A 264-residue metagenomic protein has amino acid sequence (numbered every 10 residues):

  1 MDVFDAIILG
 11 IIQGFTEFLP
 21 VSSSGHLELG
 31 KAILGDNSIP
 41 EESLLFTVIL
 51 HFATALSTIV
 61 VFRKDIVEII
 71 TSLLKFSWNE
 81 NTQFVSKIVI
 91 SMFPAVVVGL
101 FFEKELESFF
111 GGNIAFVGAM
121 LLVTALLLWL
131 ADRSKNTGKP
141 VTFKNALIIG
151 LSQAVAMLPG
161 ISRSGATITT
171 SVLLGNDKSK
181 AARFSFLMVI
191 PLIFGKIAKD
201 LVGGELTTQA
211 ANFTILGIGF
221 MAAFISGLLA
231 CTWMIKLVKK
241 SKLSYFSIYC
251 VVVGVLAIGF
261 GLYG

Functional and structural regions predicted by a protein language model:
M1-G264: Multi-pass membrane proteins that catalyze or facilitate reactions on polyprenyl-/lipid-phosphate substrates and their
